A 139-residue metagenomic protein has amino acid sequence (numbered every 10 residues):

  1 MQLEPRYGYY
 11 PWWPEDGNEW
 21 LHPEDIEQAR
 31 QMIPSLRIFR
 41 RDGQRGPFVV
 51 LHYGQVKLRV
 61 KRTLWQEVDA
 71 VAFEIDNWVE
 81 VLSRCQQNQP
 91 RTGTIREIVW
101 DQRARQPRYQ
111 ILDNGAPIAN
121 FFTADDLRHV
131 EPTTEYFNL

Functional and structural regions predicted by a protein language model:
Q2-L3, G17, H52-I75, L112-L139: Intrinsically disordered, low-complexity, charged/polar segments
E4-I26, A70-Q86: Short coil-to-beta transition motif at edge beta-strands of beta-rich domains
R30-D42, N88-Q102: Short beta-strand-centered aromatic/proline hotspots
I33-R59: Short beta-strand/loop turn elements enriched in aromatics
G46-V49, A104-I111: Short aromatic-glycine-enriched beta-strand elements
Q66-D69, C85, V99-D101: Generic marker of residues within folded, mature protein domains
R84-Q86, I98, N114-A116: Generic structural motif
